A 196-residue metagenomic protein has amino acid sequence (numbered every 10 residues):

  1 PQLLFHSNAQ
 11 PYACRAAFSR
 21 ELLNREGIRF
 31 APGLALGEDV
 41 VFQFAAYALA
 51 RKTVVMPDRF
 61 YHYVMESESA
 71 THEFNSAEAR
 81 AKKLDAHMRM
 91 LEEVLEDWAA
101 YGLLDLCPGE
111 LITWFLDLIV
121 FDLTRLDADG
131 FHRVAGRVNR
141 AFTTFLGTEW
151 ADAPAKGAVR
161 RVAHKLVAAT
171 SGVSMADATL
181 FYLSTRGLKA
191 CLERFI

Functional and structural regions predicted by a protein language model:
P1-K82, M88, G102: Donor-binding/catalytic cores of nucleotide-activated saccharide and glycerol-phosphate transferases/polymerases
R20, L84, M88-E92, A135-T143: Hydrophobic core segments within long, regular secondary-structure runs in both alpha- and beta-rich folds
F74, W98-Y101, D122-D129: Secondary-structure edge/capping motif, primarily at the C-terminal ends of alpha-helices and the immediately following
D85-C107: C-terminal, non-catalytic tails of nucleotide-sugar-dependent glycosyltransferases
D105-I112, G136: Short, charged, amphipathic alpha-helical segments
E110-D122: Amphipathic alpha-helical repeat scaffolds of TPR domains
R125-I196: Membrane-interface aromatic/basic loop that binds lipid-linked glycans or pyrophosphate carriers, typified by
